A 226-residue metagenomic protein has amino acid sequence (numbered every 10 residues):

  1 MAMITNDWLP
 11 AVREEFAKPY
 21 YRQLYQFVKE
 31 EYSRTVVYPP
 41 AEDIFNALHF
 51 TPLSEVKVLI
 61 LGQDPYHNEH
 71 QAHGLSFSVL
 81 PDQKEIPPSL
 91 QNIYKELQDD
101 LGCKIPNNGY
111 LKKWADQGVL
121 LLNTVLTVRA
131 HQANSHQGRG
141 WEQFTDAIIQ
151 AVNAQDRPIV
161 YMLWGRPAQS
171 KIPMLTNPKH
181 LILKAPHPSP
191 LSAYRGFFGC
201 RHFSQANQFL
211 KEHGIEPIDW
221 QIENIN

Functional and structural regions predicted by a protein language model:
A2, D7, E14-V160, P167-S170 (+6 more regions): A polyanion-binding, active-site-adjacent surface
F197: C-terminal substrate-binding/active-site "lid" region of AdoMet-derived donor-dependent transferases
